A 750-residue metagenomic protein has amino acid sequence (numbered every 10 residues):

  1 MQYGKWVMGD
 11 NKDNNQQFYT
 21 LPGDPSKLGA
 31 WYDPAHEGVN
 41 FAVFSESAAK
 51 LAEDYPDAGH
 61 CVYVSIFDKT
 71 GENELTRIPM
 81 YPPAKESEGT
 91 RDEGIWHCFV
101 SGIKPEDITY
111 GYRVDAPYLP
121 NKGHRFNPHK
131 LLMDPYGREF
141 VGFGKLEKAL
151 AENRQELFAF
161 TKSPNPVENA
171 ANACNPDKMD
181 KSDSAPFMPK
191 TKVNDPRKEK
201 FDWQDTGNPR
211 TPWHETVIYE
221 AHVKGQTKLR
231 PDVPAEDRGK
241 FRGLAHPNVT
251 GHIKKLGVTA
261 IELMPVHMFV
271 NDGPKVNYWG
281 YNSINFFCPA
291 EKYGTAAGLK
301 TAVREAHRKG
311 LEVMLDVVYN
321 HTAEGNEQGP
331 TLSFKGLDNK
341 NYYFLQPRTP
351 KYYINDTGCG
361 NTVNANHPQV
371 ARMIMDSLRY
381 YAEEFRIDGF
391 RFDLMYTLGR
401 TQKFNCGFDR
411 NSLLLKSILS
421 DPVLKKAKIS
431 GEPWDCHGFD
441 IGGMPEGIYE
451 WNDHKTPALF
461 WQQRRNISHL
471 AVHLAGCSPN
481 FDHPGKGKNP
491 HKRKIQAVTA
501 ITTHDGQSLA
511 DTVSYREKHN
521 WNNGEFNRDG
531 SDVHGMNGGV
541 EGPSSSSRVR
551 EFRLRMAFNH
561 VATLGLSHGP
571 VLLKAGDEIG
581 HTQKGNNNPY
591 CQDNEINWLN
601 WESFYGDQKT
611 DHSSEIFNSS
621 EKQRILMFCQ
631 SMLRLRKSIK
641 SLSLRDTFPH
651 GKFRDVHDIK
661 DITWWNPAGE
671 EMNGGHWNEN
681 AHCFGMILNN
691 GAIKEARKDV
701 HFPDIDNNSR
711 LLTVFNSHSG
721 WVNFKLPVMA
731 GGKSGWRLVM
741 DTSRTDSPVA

Functional and structural regions predicted by a protein language model:
Q2-E215, Y219, K224, I253 (+4 more regions): Carbohydrate-interacting/catalytic domains
S47, A116-Y118, G225-R230, A260 (+15 more regions): A generic secondary-structure signal for well-formed alpha-helical elements
N121-N127, L229-P234, D272-V276, E324-P330 (+5 more regions): Short, solvent-exposed loop/turn and secondary-structure capping segments
N175, S184, R210-W213, H222-R386 (+1 more regions): Substrate-binding/active-site clefts of carbohydrate-active enzymes
F187, D409-G580, N588-Q592, Y605 (+5 more regions): Conserved alpha/beta catalytic core and glycan-binding cleft of carbohydrate-active enzymes
V217-Y219, I261-L263, V313-L315, F390 (+3 more regions): Hydrophobic faces of well-ordered beta-strands that scaffold small-molecule active sites in alpha/beta enzyme cores
R230-P247, Y515-N520, D699-F702, P748-A750: Short, polar loop/linker segments at the starts of domains and inter-domain junctions
I354-N361, Q402-F408, V533-R550, E595-I596 (+1 more regions): Non-catalytic scaffold segments within catalytic domains of secreted glycoside hydrolases
